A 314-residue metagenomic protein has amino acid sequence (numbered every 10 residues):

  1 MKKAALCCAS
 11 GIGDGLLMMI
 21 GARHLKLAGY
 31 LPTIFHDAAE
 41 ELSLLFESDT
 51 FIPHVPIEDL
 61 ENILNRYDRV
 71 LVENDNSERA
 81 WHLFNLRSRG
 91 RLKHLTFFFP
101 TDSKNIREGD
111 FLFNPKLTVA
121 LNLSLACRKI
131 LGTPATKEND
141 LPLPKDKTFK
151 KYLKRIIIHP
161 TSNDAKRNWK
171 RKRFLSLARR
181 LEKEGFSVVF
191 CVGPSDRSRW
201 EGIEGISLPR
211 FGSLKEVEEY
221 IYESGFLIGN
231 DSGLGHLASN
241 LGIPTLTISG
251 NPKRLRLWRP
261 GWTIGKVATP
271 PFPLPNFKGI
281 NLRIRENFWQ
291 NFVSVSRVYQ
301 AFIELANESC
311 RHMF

Functional and structural regions predicted by a protein language model:
M1-F314: Catalytic machinery of carbohydrate-active enzymes, primarily nucleotide-sugar-dependent glycosyltransferases
